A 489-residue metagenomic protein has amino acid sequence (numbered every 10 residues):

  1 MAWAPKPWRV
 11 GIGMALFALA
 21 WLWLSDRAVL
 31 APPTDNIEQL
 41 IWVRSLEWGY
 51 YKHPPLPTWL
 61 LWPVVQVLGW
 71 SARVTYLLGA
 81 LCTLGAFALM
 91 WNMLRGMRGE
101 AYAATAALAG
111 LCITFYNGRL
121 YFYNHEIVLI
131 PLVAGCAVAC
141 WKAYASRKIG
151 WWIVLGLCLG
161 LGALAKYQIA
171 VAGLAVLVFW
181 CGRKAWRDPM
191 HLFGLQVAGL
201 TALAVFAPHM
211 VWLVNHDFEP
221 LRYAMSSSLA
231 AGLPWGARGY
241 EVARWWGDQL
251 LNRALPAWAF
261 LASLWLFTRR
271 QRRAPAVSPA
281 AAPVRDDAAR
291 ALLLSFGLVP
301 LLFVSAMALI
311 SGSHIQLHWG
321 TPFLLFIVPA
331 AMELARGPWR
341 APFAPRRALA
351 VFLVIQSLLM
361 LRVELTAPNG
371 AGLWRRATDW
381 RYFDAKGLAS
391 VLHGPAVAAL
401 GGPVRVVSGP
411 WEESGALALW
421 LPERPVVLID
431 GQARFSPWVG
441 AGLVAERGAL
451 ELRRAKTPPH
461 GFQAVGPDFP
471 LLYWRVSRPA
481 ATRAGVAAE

Functional and structural regions predicted by a protein language model:
M14-F17, A106-T114, L159, A163 (+1 more regions): Short helix- or helix-capping micro-motifs that position conserved polar/aromatic residues at function-defining sites
S45, W151-K166, V178, T201-A204: Membrane-interface alpha helices of multi-pass inner-membrane proteins
L46, A291-L294, L298, L309-R347: Hydrophobic/aromatic-rich transmembrane helices and adjacent perimembrane loops
L77-R98, G135, A139: Transmembrane-helix motifs of polytopic, lipid-linked glycan transferases
G96, E100-A101, C136-W152, A335: Membrane-interface transmembrane helices that cradle and orient dolichyl/undecaprenyl
F115-L129: Short acidic/glycine- and proline-prone juxtamembrane loop motifs at membrane-interface regions of multi-pass membrane
L161, G173-A288, P300, S305: Transmembrane-lumen/periplasm boundary regions of multi-pass, lipid-linked membrane glycan transferases
S313-L317, W339-G402, W411-V426, Q432-F435 (+2 more regions): Membrane-proximal, lumen/periplasm-facing interface regions of secretory-pathway glyco- and lipid-modifying enzymes
